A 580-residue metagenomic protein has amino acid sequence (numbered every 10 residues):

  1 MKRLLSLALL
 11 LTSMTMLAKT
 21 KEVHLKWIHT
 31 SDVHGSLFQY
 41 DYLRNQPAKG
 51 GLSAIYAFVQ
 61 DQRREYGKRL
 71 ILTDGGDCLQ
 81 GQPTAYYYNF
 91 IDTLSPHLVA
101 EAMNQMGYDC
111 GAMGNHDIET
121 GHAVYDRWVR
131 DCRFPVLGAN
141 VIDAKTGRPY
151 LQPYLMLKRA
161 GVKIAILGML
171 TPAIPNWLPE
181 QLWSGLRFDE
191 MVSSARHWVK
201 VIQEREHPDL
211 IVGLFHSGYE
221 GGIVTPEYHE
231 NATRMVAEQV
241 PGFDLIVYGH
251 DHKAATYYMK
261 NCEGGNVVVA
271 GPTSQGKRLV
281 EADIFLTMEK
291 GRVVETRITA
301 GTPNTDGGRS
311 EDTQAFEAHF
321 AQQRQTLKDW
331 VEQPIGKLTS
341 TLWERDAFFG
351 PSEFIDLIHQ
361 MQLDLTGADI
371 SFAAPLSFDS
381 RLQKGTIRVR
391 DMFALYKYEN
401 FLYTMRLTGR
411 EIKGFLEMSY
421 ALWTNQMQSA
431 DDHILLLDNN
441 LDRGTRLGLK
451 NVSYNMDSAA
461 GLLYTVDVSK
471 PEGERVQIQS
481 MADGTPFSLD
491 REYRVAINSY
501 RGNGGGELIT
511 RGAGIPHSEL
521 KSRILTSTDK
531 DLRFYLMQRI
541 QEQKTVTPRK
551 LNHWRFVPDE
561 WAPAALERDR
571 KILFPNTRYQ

Functional and structural regions predicted by a protein language model:
K2-L7: Sec-dependent signal peptide recognition, specifically the positively charged N-region followed immediately by
L9-L17: Hydrophobic h-region of N-terminal signal peptides that target proteins for export in Gram-negative bacteria
T15, L167, Y500-G502: A composition-driven signal for long, intrinsically disordered, charge-rich low-complexity tracts
K19-G307, F349-M361, S371, T528: Acidic, metal/ion-coordinating pockets
K21-K26, T30, G35-D61, A100 (+3 more regions): Catalytic centers of hydrolytic enzymes
